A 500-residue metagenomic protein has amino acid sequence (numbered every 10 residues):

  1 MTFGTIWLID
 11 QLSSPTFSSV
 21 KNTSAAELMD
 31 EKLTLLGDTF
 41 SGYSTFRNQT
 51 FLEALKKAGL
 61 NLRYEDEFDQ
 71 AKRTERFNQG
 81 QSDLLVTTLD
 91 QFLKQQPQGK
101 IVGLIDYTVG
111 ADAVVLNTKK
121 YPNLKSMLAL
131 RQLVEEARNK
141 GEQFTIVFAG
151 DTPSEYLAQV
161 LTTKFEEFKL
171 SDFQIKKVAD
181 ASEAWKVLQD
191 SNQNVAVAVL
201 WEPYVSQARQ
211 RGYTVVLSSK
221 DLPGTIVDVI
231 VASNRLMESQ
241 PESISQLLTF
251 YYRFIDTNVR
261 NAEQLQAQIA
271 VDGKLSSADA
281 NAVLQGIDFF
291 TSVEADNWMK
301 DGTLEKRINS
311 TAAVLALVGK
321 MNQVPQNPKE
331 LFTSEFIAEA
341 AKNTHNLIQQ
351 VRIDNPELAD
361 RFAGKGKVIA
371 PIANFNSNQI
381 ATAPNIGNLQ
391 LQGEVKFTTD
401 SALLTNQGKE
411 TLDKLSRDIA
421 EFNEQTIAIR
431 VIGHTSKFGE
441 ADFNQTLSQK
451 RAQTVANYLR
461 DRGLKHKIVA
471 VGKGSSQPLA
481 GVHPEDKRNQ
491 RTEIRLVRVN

Functional and structural regions predicted by a protein language model:
M1-D10: Hydrophobic membrane-insertion alpha-helices, especially the h-region of bacterial N-terminal signal peptides
Q11-F168, K176-K177, V199-E202, G224: Short, glycine-/small- and polar/acidic-enriched structural segments that line small-molecule recognition paths
L89, S171-Q174, V178-K274: Pocket-lining segment of extracytoplasmic ligand-binding domains
T108-K120, Y213-T214, I226-I230, N234-R235 (+1 more regions): Small-molecule pocket liners
Q240-V324: Secondary-structure end/capping motifs
E305-K306, S310-L358: C-terminal solvent-exposed extensions
K342-A428, V499-N500: Periplasmic peptidoglycan-binding/tethering modules of Gram-negative envelope proteins
H434-N500: Periplasmic OmpA-like peptidoglycan-binding domain that tethers envelope proteins to the cell wall
